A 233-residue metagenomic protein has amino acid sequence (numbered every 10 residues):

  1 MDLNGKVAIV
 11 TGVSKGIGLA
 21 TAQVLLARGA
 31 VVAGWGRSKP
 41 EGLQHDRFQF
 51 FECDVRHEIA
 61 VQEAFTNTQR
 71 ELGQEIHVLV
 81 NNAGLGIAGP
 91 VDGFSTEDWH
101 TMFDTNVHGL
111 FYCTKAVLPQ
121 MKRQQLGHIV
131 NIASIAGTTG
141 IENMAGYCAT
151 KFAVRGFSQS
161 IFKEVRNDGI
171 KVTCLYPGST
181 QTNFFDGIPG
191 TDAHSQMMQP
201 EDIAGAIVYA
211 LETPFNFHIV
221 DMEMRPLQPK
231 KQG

Functional and structural regions predicted by a protein language model:
V7, S14-K15: Conserved glycine-rich cofactor-binding loop
R28-L43: Conserved glycine-rich Rossmann-like NAD(P)H-binding loop of the short-chain dehydrogenase/reductase
C53-E63, T96: The beta1-alpha1 cofactor-binding region of Rossmann-like NAD(H)/NADP(H)-dependent oxidoreductases
P90-V91, D98-H100: Substrate-binding pocket helix/loop in short-chain dehydrogenase/reductase
T114, T150: Active-site helix of classical SDR
S134: Residue(s) in the substrate-gating loop at a strand-loop-helix junction that position the organic substrate next
D168-I170, C174-L175, G190-K230: C-terminal helical subdomain
